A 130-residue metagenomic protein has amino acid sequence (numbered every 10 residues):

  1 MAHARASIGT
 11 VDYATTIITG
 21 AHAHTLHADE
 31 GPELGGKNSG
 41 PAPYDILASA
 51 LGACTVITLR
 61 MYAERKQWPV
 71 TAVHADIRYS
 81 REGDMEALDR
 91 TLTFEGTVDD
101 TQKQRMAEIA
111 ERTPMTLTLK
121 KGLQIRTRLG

Functional and structural regions predicted by a protein language model:
M1-S49, I57-G130: Extended beta-strand/beta-hairpin segments
